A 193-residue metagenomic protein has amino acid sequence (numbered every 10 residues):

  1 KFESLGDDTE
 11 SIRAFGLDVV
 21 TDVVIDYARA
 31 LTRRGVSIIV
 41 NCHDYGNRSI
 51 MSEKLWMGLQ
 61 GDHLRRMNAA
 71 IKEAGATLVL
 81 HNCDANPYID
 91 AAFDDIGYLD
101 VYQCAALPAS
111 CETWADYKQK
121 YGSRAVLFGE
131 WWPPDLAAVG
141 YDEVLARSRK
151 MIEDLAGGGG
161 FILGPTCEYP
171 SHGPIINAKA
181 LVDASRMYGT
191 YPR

Functional and structural regions predicted by a protein language model:
K1-R193: Active-site loop segments of alpha/beta catalytic cores
